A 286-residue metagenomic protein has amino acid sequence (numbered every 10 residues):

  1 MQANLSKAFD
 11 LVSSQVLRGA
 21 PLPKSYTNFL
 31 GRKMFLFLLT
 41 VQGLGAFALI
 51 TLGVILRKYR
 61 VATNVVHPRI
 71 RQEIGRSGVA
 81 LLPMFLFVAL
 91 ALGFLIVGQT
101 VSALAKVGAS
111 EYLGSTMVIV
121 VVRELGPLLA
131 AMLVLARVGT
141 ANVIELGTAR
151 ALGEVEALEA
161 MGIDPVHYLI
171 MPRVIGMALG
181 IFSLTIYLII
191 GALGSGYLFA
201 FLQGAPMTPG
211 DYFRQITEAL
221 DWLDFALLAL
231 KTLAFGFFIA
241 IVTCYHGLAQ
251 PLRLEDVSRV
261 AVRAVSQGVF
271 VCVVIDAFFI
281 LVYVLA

Functional and structural regions predicted by a protein language model:
V16-R69, H246, P251: Short, membrane-interfacial amphipathic segments enriched in basic
E73-L129: Active-site cofactor/substrate anionic-group-binding motifs, chiefly glycine- and Lys/Arg-rich phosphate-binding loops
G78, L82, L86, L125 (+4 more regions): Selective transmembrane-helix segments that form parts of the transport pathway or gating/packing helices in multipass
L92-G93, F235-C244, C272-I280: Hydrophobic core segments of alpha-helical transmembrane domains in multi-pass membrane transport and ion-translocation
Q99-R123, I190-L233, F237, I241-A261 (+1 more regions): Membrane-interfacial helix-loop-helix connectors in multipass membrane proteins
L113-E156: Hydrophobic alpha-helical transmembrane segments of multi-pass membrane transport proteins
L146-M171, L254-V257: Short cytoplasmic-facing helical segments at TM-TM junctions of multi-pass membrane proteins
A261-D276, Y283-A286: Helical hairpin unit composed of two closely spaced alpha helices linked by a short loop
